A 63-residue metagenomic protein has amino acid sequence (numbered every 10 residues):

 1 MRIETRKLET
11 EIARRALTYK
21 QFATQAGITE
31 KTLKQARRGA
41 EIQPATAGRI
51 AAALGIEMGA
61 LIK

Functional and structural regions predicted by a protein language model:
M1-Q21: A short, Lys/Arg-rich alpha-helix, primarily the initiator
Q25, A53: Residues within the alpha-helical elements of helix-turn-helix
I28-I42: Recognition helix of helix-turn-helix/homeodomain-like DNA-binding domains that insert into the DNA major groove
G39-A52: Short, basic-rich loop-to-helix N-cap that marks the start of a DNA-contacting helix
G55-K63: Short C-terminal boundary/hinge segments that cap the last helix of small helical domains
